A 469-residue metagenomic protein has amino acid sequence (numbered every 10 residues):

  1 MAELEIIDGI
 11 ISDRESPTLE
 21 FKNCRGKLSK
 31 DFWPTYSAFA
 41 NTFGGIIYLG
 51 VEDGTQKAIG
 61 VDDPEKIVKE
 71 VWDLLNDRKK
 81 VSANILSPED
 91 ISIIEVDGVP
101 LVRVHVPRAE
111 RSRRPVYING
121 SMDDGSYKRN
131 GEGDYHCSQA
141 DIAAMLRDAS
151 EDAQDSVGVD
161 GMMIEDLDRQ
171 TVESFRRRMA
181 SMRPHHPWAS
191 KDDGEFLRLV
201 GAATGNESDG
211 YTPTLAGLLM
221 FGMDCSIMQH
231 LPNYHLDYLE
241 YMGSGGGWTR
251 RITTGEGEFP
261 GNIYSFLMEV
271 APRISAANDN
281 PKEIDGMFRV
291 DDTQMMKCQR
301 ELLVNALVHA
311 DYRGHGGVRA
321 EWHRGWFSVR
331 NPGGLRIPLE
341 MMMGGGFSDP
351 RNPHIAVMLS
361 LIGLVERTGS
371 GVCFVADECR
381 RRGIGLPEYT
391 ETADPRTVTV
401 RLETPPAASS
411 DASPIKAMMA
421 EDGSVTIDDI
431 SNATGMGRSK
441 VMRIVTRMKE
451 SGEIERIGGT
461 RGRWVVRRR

Functional and structural regions predicted by a protein language model:
M1-Q294, V304-P405, T426-D429, G435-R443 (+1 more regions): Conserved N-terminal catalytic/coupling substructures associated with nucleotide/phosphate chemistry
C298: Conserved N-box helix within the HATPase_c
E301: Active-site alpha-helix of zinc metalloproteases
A408-V425, N432-T434: Short amphipathic alpha-helical interface segments
R447-E450, V466: Short, charged alpha-helical interaction segments and adjacent helix-coil junctions
R456: Short beta-strand "wing" residues that participate in macromolecule-binding interfaces
G459-R469: Short, cationic-aromatic polyanion-contact patches
